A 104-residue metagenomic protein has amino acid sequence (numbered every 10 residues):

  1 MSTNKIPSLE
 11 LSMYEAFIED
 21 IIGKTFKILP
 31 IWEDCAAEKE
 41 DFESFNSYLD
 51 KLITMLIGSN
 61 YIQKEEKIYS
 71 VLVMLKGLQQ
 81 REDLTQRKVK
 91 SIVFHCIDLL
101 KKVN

Functional and structural regions predicted by a protein language model:
M1-E40, V93-K102: Short terminal alpha-helical segments
S2, S8, S12, S44-S47 (+3 more regions): Generic serine detector
K5-A16, A36, G58-I62, E66 (+2 more regions): Short, solvent-exposed segments of well-ordered alpha helices
F17, D41-S44, K67, K88-I92: Residue-level detector of well-ordered alpha-helical segments, enriched for hydrophobic/aromatic packing positions
G23-S70: Amphipathic alpha-helical interaction modules
Y69-N104: Amphipathic alpha-helical binding modules
